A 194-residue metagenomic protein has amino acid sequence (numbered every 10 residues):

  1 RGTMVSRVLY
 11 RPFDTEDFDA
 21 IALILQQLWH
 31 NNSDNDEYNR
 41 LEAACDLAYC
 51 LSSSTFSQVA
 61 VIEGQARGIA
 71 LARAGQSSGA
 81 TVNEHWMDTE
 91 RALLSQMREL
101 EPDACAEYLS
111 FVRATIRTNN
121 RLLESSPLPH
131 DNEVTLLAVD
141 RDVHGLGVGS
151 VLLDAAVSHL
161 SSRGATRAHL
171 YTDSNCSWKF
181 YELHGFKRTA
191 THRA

Functional and structural regions predicted by a protein language model:
R7-L23, A74-G75: A short beta-loop-alpha structural element at the N-terminal edge of CoA-dependent acyl/N-acetyltransferase catalytic
N35-I62, R67, L71, A92 (+1 more regions): Active-site rim helix/loop that mediates acceptor-substrate recognition in acyltransferases
Q76-N132, A194: Conserved acyl-donor/pantetheine-binding loop and adjacent beta-alpha core of acyl/acetyltransferases and related
S77, H169-Y171, K187-A194: Conserved catalytic-core motifs of GNAT/GCN5-like acyltransferases
N120, S150, S162, S174-T191: Conserved active-site alpha-helix within GNAT-family acetyltransferase domains
D131-N132, L160-D173: Conserved GNAT acetyl-CoA-binding A-motif
T135-H144, H169-K179: Conserved beta-strand-loop-alpha-helix junction that forms the acyl-donor binding cleft
V139, G145-S158, L183: Conserved acetyl-CoA-binding loop-helix of GNAT-fold acetyltransferases
